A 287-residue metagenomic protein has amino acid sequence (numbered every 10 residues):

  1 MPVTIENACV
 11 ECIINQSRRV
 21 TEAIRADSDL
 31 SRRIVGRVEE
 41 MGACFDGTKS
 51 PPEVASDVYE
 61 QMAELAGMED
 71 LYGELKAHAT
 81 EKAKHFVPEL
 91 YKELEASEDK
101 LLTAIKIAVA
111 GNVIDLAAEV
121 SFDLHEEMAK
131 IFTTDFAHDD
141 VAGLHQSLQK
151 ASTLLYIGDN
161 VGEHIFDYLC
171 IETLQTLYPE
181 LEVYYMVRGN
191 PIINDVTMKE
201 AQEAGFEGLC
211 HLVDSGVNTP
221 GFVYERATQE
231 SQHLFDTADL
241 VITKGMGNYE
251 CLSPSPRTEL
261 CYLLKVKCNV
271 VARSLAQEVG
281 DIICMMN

Functional and structural regions predicted by a protein language model:
P2-A151: Electropositive, gly/pro-rich neighborhoods at or near active sites that engage anionic ligands
S152-T153, E180-Y184, E259: Residues at the starts of beta-strands that form the adenosine-phosphate
T153-L155, D239-L240: Structural motif
D159-Y168, N190-I192, M246-E250: Gly/Ser/Thr-rich loops at beta-strand to alpha-helix junctions that form or flank small-molecule/cofactor-binding
V161-P179, V183-Y184: Histidine-anchored nucleotide/phosphate-binding helix
V187-G189, M198-N287: C-terminal functional extensions of proteins
